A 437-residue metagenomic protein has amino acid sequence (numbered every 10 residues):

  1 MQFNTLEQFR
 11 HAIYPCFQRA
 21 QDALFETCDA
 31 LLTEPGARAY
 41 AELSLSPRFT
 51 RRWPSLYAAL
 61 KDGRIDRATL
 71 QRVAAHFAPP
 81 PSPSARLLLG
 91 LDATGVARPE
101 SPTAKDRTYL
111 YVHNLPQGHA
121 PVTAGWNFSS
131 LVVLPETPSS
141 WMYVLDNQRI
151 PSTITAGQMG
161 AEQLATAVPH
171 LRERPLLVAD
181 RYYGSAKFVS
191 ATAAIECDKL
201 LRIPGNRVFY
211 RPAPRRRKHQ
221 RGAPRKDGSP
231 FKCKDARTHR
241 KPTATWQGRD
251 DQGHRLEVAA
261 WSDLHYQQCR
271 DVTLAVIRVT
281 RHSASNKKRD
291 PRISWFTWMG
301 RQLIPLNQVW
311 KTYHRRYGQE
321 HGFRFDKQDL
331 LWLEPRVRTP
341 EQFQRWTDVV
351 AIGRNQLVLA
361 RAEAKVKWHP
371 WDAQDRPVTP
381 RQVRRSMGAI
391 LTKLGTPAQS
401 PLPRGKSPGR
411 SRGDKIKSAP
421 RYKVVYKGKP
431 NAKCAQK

Functional and structural regions predicted by a protein language model:
M1-A12, F17, D29, A85 (+2 more regions): Single, function-defining residue in the core of a domain
M1-G63, T69: Gly/serine-rich nucleotide phosphate-binding loop at the start of the catalytic core of nucleotide/ADP-ribose-handling
A20, L24, A75-P80, T312 (+1 more regions): Charged, low-complexity, helix-prone segments enriched in Lys/Glu/Asp/Gln
A23, P35-R38, R51, S55 (+5 more regions): Generic alpha-helix structural propensity
A37, V122-F128, K288-R292, Q319: Short, flexible loop/turn motifs enriched in small residues
L43, L131, I352: A residue-level signal for conserved active-site and pocket-lining positions in enzyme catalytic cores
S46, H76-F77, T166-H170: A generic secondary-structure signal
L60-P138: Active-site-proximal, Lys/Arg-enriched surface segment that forms a nucleic-acid-binding/basic interface patch
